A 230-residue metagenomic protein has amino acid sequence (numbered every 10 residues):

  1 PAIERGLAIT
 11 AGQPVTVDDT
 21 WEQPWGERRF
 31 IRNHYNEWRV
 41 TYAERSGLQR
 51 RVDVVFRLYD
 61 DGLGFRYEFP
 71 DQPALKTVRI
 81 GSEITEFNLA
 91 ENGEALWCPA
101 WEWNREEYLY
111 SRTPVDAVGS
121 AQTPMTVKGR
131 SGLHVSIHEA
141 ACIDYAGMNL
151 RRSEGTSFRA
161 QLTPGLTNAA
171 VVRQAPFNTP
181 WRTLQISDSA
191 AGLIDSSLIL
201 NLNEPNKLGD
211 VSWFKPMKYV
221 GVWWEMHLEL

Functional and structural regions predicted by a protein language model:
P1-W213: N-terminal accessory beta-strand-rich subdomains and adjacent acidic, glycine-rich linkers that precede catalytic cores
P180, M217-G221: Structural preference for beta-strand elements that scaffold enzyme active sites
N206-S212, V220-L230: Catalytic cores of extracellular degradative/oxidative enzymes
